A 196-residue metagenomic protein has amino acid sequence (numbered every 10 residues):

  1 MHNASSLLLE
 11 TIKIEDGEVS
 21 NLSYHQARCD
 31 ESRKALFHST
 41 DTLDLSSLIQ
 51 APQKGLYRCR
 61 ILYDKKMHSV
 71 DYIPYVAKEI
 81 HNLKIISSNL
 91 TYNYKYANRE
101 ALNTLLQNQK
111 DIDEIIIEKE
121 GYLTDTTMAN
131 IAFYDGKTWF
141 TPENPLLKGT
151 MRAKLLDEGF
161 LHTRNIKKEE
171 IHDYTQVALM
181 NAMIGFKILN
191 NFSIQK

Functional and structural regions predicted by a protein language model:
M1-Y122, T138, N144-K196: Conserved alpha/beta cores of soluble small-molecule-handling proteins
T124-A129: Short beta-strand/strand-turn micro-motif
F133-Y134: Short beta-strand-to-turn element immediately C-terminal to the catalytic PLP-Schiff-base lysine in fold type I
